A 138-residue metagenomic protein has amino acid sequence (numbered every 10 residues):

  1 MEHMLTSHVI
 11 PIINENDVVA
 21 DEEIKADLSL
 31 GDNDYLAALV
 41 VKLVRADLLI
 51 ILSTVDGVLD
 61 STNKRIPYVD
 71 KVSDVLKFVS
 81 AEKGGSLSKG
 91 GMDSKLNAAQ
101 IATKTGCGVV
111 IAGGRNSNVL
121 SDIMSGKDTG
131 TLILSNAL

Functional and structural regions predicted by a protein language model:
M1-L138: C-terminal catalytic "cap/lid" subdomain
